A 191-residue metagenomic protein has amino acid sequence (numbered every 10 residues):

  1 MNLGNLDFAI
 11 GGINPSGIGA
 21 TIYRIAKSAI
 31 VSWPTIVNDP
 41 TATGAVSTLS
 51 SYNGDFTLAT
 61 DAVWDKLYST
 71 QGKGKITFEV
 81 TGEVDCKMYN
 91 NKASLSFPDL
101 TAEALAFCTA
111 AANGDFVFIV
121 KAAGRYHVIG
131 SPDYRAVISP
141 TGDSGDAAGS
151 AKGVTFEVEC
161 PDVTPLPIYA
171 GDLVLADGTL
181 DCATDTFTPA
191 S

Functional and structural regions predicted by a protein language model:
N2-N91, R135-A148: Solvent-exposed edge beta-strands and adjacent loop segments that serve as assembly or binding interfaces
L3-L6, L49, L58, L67 (+6 more regions): Generic detector of leucine side chains in alpha-helical contexts
L6, G11-I13, S28, P98-A102 (+3 more regions): Generic structural motif
N14, A112-G114, P189: Generic detector of bulky aromatic hydrophobic side chains
I30, T43, V63, A111-N113 (+2 more regions): Intrinsic disorder/low-complexity segments
Y68-A136: Structured, beta-strand-rich domain cores that present glycine/charged loop surfaces used to bind extended ligands
Y134-S191: Mixed-charge, glycine-accented linear interaction segment located at domain edges/termini
